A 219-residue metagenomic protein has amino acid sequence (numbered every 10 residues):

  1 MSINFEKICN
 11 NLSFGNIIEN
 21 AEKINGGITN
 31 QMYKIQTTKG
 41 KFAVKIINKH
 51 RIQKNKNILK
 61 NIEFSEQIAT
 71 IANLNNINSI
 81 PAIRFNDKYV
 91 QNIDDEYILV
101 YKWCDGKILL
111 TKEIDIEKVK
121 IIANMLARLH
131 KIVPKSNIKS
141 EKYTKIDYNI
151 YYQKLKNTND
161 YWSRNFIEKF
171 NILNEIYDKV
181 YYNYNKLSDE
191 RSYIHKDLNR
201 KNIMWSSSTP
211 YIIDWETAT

Functional and structural regions predicted by a protein language model:
M1-A21: Juxta-kinase regulatory segment immediately upstream of eukaryotic protein kinase catalytic domains
L12-I18, N73-N78, K186-L187: Short secondary-structure junctions
F14-T37: ATP-binding glycine-rich phosphate-binding loop
N30-T37, A43-V44, K179-T219: Active-site acidic catalytic loop and adjacent metal/ATP-binding pocket of ATP-dependent phosphoryl transfer enzymes
G40-I138: ATP-binding pocket architecture of kinase catalytic cores
P81-N86, S140-E141, R191-S192, K196 (+1 more regions): A short glycine-rich, hydrophobically flanked beta-strand micro-motif that places a catalytic Asp/Glu for divalent metal
K112-F166, R191: A cross-family kinase active-site recognition segment
Y151-N199: Loop-centered beta-sheet repeat module
